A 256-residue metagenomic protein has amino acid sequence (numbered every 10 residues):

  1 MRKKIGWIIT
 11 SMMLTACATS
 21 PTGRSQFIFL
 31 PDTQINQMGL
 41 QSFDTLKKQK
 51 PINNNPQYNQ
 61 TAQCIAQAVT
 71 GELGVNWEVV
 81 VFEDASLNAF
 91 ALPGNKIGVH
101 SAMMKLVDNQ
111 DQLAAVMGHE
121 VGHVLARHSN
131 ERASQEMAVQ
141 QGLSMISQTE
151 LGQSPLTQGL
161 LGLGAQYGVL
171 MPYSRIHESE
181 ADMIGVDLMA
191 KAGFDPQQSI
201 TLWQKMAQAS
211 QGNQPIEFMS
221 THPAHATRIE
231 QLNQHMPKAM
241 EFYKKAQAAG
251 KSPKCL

Functional and structural regions predicted by a protein language model:
R2-W7, C17-L256: A Zn2+-metalloprotease active-site environment signal
